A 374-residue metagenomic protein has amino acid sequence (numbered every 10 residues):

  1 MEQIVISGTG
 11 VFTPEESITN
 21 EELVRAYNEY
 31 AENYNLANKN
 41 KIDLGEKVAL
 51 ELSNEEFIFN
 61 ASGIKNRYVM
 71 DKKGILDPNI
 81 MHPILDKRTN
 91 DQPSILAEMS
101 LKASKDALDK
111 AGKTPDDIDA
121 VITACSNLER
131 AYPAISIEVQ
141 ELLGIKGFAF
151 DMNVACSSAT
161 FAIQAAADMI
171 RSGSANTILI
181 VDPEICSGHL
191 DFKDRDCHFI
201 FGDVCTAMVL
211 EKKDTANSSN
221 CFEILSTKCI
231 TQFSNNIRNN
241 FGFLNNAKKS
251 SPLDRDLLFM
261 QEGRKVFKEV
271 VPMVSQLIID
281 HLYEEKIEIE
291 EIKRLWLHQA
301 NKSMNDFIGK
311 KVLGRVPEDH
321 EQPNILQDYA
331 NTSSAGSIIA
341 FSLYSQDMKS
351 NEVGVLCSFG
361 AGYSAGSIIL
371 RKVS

Functional and structural regions predicted by a protein language model:
M1-P93, D194-K268, Q276, R371-S374: Condensing-enzyme catalytic core mediating Claisen C-C bond formation in acyl metabolism
I6, L50, N54-V154, L282-N305: Conserved beta-ketoacyl condensing-enzyme motif
I6-G8, I58, A107, V121 (+7 more regions): Buried hydrophobic positions in well-ordered alpha/beta secondary-structure cores of metabolic enzymes
S7, A124, N153, I178-E184 (+2 more regions): Short beta-strand segments
S17-I18, Y132-I135, I163-Q164, H189-R195 (+2 more regions): Short acidic, glycine/serine/threonine-rich loops at helix termini
L101, L108, N127-L128, E141-L142 (+4 more regions): Claisen-condensing/thiolase-fold acyl-transfer catalytic domains that form or cleave C-C bonds in fatty acid
S174-C205: Flexible, glycine-rich active-site loops centered on histidine and acidic residues that chelate a metal or position
D182-P183, L190, Q232-N239, N301-M304: Acyl-CoA/ACP chain-elongation machinery
